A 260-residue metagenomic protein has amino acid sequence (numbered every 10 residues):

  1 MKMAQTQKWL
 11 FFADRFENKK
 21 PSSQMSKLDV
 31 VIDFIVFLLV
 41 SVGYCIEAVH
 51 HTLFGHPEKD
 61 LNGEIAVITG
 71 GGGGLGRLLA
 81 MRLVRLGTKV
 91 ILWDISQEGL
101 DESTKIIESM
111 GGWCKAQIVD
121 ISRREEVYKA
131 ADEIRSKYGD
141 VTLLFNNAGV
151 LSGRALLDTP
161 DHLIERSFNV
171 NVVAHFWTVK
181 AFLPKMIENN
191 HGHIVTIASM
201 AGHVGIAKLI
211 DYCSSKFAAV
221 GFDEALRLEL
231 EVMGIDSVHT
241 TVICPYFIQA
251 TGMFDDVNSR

Functional and structural regions predicted by a protein language model:
H51-I91: Canonical Rossmann dinucleotide-binding motif of NAD(H)/NADP(H)-dependent dehydrogenases/reductases, specifically
L86-E102: Conserved glycine-rich Rossmann-like NAD(P)H-binding loop of the short-chain dehydrogenase/reductase
Q97-E98, Q117-A130, D161: The beta1-alpha1 cofactor-binding region of Rossmann-like NAD(H)/NADP(H)-dependent oxidoreductases
A155-L156, P160-E165: Substrate-binding pocket helix/loop in short-chain dehydrogenase/reductase
V179, S215: Active-site helix of classical SDR
S199: Residue(s) in the substrate-gating loop at a strand-loop-helix junction that position the organic substrate next
L228-R260: SDR active-site lid
